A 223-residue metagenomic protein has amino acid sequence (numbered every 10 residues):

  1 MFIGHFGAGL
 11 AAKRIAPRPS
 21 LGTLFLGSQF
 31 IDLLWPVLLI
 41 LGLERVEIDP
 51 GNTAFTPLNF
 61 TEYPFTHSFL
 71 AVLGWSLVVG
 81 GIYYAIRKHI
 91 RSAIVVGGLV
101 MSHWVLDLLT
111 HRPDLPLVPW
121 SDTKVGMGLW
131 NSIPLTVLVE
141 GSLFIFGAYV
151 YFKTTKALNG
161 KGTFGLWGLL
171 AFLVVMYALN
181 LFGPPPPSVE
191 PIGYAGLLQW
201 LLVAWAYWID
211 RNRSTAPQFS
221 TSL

Functional and structural regions predicted by a protein language model:
M1-L223: N-terminal membrane-targeting hydrophobic helices
